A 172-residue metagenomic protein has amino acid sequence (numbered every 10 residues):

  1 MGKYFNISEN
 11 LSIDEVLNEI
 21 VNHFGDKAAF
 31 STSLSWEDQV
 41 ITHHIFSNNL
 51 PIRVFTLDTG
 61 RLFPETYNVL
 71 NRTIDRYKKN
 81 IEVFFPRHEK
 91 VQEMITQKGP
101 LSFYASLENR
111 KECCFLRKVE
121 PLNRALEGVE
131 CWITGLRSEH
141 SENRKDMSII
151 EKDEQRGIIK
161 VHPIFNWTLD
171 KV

Functional and structural regions predicted by a protein language model:
M1-V172: Nucleotide-activated chemistry modules centered on ATP-dependent adenylation/adenylyltransferase
